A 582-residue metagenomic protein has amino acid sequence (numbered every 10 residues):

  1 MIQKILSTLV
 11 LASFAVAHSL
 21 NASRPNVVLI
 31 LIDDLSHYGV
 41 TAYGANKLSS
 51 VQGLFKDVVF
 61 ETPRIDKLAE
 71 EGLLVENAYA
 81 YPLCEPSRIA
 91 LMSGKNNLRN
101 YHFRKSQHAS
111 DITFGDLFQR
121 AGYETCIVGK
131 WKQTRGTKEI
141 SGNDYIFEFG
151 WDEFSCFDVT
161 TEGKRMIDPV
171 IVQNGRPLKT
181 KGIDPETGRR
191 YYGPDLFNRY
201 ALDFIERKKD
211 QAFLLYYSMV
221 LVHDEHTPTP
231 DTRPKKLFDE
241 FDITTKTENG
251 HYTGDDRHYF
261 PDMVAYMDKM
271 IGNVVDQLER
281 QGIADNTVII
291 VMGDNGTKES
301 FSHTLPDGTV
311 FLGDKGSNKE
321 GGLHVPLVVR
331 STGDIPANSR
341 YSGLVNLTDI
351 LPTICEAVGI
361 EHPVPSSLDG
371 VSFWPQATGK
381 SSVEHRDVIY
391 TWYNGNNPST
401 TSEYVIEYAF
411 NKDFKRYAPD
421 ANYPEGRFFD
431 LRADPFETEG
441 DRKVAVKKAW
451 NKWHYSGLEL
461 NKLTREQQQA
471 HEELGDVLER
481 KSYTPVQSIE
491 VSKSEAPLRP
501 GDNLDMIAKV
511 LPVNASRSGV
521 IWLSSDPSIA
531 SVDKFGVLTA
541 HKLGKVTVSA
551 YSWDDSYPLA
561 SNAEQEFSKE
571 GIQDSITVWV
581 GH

Functional and structural regions predicted by a protein language model:
M1-L11: Sec-dependent signal peptide recognition, specifically the positively charged N-region followed immediately by
L9-S19: Hydrophobic h-region of N-terminal signal peptides that target proteins for export in Gram-negative bacteria
H18-R24, I572-T577: Bacterial Sec-dependent N-terminal signal peptides
L20-G426, P435-R480: Formylglycine-dependent sulfatase
V172, D430, P435, P527 (+1 more regions): Short, acidic, Ser/Thr-enriched surface-loop or helix-capping motifs
R330-T332, L431-A433, V580-H582: Short beta-strand-to-coil "C-cap" segments at the C-terminal boundary of structured domains/repeats, marking
T484-H582: Extracytoplasmic soluble-region selector
